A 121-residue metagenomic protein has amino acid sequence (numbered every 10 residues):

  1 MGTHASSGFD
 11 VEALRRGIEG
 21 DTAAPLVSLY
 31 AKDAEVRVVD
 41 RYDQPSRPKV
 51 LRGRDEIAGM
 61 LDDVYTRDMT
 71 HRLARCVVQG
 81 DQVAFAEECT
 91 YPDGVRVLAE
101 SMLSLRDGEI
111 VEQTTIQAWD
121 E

Functional and structural regions predicted by a protein language model:
M1-G8, R41-P48, L103-S104: Charged, low-complexity, helix/coiled-coil-prone segments
M1-S28, K32: Short, low-complexity N-terminal intrinsically disordered segments enriched in polar/charged residues
G2-T3, G59-E121: A beta-strand edge to alpha-helix "cap/lid" segment located at domain peripheries
V11, I18-E19, Y42, S46 (+1 more regions): Residue-level detector of alpha-helix boundaries and kinks
G20, E56, V111: Short, flexible micro-motifs
P25, L29-V78: A solvent-exposed, acidic/Ser-Thr-rich amphipathic alpha-helical stretch
